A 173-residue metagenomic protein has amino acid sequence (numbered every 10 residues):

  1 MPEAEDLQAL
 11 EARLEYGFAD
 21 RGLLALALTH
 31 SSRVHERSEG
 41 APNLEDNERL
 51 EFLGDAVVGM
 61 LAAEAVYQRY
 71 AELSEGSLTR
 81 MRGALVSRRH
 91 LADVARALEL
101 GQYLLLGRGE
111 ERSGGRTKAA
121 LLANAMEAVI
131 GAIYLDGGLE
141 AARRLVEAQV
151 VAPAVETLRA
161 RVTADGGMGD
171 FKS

Functional and structural regions predicted by a protein language model:
M1-S173: Double-stranded RNA-binding/processing signature
